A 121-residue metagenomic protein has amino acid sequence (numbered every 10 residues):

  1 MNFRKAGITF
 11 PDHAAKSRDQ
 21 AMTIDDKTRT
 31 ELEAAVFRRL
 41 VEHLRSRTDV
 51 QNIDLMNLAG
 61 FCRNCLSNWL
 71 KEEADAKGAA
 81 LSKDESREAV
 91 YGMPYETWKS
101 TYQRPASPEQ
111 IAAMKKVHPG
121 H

Functional and structural regions predicted by a protein language model:
R4-G7: Short glycine-rich, low-complexity segments
K27-T28, L32-F37, V41, A74-D75 (+1 more regions): Intrinsically disordered, low-complexity regulatory regions in eukaryotic proteins
H43-N57: Immediate flanking context of iron-sulfur cluster ligation sites
M56-L66: Amphipathic alpha-helical segments that form the core helices of the histone-fold
N64-A79: Iron-sulfur (Fe-S) cluster-binding segments and ferredoxin-like electron-carrier domains, especially [2Fe-2S]
E85, A89-G92: Terminal helix-to-tail segments of small alpha-helical proteins
Y95-H121: Short flanking/linker segments adjacent to small metal-binding domains or redox-active Cys/His motifs
